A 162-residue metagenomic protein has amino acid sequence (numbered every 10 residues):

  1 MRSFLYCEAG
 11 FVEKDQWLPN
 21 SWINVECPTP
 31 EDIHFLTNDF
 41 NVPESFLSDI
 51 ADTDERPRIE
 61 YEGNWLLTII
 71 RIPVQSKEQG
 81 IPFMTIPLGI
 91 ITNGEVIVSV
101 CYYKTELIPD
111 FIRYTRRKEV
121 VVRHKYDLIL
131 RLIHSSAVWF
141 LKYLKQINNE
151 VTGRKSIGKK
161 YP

Functional and structural regions predicted by a protein language model:
M1-P162: Peripheral, non-transmembrane regulatory/ligand-interaction domains of membrane transport proteins
